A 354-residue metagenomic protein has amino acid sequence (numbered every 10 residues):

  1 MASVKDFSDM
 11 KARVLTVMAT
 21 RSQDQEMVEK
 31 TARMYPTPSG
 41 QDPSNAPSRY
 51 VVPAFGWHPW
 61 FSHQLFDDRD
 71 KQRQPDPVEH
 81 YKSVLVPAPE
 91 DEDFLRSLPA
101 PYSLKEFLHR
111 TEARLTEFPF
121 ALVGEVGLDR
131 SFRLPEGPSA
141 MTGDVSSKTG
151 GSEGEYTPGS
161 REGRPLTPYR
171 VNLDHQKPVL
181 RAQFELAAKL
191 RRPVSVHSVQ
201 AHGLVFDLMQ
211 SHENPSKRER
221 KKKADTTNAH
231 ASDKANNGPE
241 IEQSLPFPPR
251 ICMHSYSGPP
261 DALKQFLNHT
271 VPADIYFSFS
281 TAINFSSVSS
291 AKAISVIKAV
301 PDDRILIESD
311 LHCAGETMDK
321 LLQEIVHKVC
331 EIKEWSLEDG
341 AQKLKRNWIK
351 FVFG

Functional and structural regions predicted by a protein language model:
M1-F55, F66, T116-S244, I251 (+1 more regions): An N-terminally biased module of ancient metal coordination in phosphate/nucleic-acid-related enzymes
R13, L245-R250, L267-S278, P301-R304: Glycine-enriched alpha-helix->loop->beta-strand junction motifs that scaffold or abut catalytic
E29, V205-M209, L263-L267, S289-I294 (+1 more regions): Histidine/acidic-residue-rich catalytic or RNA/ligand-binding cores of hydrolases and nuclease-related proteins
Q74-P87, G143-E155: Fungal intrinsically disordered, low-complexity polar regions
F94-R110: Glycine-rich anion/phosphate-binding loops
A231, N237-I241, P259-H269, S286-A299: Short loop-to-alpha-helix "cap/lid" segments that border enzyme active sites across diverse enzyme classes
D303-D319: Short acidic/histidine-rich active-site segments
K320-G354: Mid-to-C-terminal alpha-helical segments outside catalytic/metal-binding sites
